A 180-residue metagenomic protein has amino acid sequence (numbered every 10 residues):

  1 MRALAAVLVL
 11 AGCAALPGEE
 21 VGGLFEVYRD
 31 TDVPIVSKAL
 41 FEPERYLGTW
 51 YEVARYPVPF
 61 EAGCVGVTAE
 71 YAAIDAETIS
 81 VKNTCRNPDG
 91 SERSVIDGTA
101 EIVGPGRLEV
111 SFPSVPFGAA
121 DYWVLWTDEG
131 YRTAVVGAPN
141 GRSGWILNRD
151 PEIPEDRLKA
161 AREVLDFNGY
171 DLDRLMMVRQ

Functional and structural regions predicted by a protein language model:
A3-A11: Sec-dependent N-terminal signal peptides
C13-Q180: A beta-rich soluble binding module of mature secreted/lumenal proteins
